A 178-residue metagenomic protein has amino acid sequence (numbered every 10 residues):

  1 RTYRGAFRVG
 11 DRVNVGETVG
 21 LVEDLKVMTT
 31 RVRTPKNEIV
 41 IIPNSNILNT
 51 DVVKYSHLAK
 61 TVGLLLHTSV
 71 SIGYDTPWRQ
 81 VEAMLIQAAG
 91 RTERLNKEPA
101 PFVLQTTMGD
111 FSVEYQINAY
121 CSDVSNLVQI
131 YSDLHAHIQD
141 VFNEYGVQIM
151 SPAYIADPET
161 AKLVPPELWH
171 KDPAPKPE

Functional and structural regions predicted by a protein language model:
R1-T34, E38-V40, P77: Membrane-bilayer interface helices and TM-boundary transition segments
F7, G16, K26, K36 (+6 more regions): Short flexible coil/turn linkers enriched for glycine and charged/polar residues that connect secondary-structure
G10, V22, P43, V81 (+3 more regions): Residue-level signature of catalytic and energy-coupling elements of molecular machines, predominantly ATP/GTP-dependent
V19, T29, N49, S69 (+1 more regions): Conserved beta-strand residues within beta-sheet cores
N44-N46, T50-T76: Glycine- and charge-enriched low-complexity intrinsically disordered segments
V53-Y55, I72, T76, I86 (+2 more regions): Solvent-exposed, non-transmembrane regulatory segments of membrane-associated proteins
